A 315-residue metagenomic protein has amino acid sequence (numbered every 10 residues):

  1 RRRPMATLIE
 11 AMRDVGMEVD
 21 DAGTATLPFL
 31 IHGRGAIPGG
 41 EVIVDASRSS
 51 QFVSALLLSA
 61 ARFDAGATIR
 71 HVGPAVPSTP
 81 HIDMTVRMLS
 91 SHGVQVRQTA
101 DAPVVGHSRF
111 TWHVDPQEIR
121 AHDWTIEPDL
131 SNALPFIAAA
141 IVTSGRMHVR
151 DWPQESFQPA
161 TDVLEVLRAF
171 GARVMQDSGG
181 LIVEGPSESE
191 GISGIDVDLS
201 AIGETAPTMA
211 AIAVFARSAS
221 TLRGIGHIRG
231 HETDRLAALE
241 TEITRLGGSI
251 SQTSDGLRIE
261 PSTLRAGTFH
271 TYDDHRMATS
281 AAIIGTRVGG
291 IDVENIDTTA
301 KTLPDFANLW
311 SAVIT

Functional and structural regions predicted by a protein language model:
R1-T315: Short, structured segments at the rim of ligand-binding sites
